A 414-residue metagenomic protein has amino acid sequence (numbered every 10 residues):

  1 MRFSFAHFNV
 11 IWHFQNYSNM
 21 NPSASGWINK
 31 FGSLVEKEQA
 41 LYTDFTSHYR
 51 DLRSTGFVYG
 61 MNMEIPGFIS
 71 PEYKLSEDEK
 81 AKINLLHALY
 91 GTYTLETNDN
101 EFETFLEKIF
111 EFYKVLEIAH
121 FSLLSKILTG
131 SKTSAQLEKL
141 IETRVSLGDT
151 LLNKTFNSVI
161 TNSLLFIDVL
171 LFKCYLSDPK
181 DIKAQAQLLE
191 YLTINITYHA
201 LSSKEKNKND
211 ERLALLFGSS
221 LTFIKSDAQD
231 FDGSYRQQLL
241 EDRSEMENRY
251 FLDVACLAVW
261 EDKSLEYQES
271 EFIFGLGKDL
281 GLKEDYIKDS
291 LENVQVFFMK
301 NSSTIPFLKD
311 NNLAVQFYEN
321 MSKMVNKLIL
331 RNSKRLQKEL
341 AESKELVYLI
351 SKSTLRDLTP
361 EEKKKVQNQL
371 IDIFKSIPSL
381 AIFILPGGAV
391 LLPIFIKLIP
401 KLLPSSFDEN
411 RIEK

Functional and structural regions predicted by a protein language model:
F5-A258, Y267-S379, I396-E413: Small-residue-enriched hydrophobic alpha-helices in membranes
D262-K263: DG-centered beta-turn motif at the end of beta-strands
I384-F395: Transmembrane helix boundary and interhelical junction motifs in multipass membrane proteins
